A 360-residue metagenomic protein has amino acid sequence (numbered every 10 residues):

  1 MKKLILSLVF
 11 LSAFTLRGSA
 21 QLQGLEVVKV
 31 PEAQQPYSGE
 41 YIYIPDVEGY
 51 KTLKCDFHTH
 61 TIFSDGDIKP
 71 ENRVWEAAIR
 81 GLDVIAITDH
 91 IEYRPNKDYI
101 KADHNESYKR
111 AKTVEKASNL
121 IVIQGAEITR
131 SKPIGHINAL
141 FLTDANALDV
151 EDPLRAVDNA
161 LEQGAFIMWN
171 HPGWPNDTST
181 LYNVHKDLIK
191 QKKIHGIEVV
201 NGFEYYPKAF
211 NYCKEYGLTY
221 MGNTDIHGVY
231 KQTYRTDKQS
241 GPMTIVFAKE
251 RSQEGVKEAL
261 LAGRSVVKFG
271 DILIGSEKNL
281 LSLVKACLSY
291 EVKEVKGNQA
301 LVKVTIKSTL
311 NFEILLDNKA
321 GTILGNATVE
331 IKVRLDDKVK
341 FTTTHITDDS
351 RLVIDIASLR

Functional and structural regions predicted by a protein language model:
K2, Q21-C55, V74, I134-L142 (+1 more regions): Charged catalytic cores and adjacent phosphate/nucleic-acid-binding surfaces used for phosphate/nucleic-acid chemistry
L4-A13: Sec-dependent N-terminal signal peptides
S12-A13, I68, Y99, R235: Alpha-helical transmembrane segments and their juxtamembrane interfaces
L16-A20: Sec/Tat signal peptide C-region and signal peptidase I cleavage site
A33-G164, N170, S179, K192 (+3 more regions): A metal-dependent hydrolase metal-coordination microenvironment
P172-W174: Conserved catalytic scaffold of divalent metal-dependent phosphoesterases
